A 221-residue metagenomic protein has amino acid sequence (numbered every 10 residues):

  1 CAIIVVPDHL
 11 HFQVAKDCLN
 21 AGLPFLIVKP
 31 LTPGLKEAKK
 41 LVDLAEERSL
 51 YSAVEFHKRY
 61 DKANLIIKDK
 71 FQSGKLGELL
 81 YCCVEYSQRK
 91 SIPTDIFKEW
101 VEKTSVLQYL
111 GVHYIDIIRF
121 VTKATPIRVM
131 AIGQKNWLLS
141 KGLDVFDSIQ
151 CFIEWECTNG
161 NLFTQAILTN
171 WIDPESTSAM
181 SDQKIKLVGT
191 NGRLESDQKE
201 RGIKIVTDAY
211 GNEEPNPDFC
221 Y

Functional and structural regions predicted by a protein language model:
C1-I3: N-terminal Rossmann-like NAD(P) cofactor-binding module of classical short-chain dehydrogenase/reductase
V5-V6, Y86: Glycine-rich, N-terminal phosphate-binding loop of Rossmann-like dinucleotide-binding domains
P7-D8, F12-R59, G74: Beta-strand-loop-alpha-helix segment that lines the small-molecule cofactor/substrate pocket of alpha/beta enzymes
L23, L50-Y51, E78-L80, F163-Q165: Short, well-ordered coil/turn segments that N-cap beta-strands
K58-D144, C151: Predominantly a Rossmann-like dinucleotide-binding segment in NAD(P)-dependent oxidoreductases
Y109, H113-G202: Contiguous beta-strand/loop segments that form the cofactor/metal-binding neighborhood of enzyme cores
N212-Y221: C-terminal helical cap and adjacent loop that interface with cofactors, partners, or active-site loops
